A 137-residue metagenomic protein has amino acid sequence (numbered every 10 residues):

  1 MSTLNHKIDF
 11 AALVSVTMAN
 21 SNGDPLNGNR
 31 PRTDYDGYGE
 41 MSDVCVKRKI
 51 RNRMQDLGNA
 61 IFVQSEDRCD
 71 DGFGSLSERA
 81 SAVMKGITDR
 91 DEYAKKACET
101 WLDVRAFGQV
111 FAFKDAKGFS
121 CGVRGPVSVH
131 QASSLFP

Functional and structural regions predicted by a protein language model:
M1-P137: RNA-binding basic/glycine-rich loop and surface signature characteristic of RAMP-family CRISPR effectors
